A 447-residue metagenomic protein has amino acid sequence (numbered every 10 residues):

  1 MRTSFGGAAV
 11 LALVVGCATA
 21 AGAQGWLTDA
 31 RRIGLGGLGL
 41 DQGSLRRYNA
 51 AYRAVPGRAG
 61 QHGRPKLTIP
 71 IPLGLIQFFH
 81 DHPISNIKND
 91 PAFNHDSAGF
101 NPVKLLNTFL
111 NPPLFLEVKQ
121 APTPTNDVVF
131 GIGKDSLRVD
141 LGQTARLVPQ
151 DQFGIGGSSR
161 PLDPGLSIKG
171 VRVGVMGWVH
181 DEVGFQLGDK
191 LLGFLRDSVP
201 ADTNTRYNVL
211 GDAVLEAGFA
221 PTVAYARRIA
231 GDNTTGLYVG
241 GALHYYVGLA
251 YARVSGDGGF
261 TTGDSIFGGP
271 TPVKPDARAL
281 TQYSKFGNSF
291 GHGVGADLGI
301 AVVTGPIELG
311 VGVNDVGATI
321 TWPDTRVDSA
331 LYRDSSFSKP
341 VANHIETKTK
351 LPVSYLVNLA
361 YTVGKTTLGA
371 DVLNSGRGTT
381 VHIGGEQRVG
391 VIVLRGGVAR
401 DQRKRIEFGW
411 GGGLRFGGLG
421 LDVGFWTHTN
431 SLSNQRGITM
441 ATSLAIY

Functional and structural regions predicted by a protein language model:
M1-A9: Bacterial N-terminal signal peptides that target proteins for export
G7-A8, Q42, A54, I320-P323: A broad, structure-centric signal for solvent-exposed, well-ordered loop/edge residues that line or flank functional
A8, L38-L40, T304-P306: Short hydrophobic "helix-edge" motifs at membrane interfaces and signal-peptide entry regions
A8-C17: Bacterial N-terminal signal peptides
A20-V173, W178, Y447: N-terminal, post-signal peptide beta-strand-biased segments of exported outer-membrane/organellar beta-barrel and other
Q24-A30, S167-Y447: Outer-membrane beta-barrel porins/channels
